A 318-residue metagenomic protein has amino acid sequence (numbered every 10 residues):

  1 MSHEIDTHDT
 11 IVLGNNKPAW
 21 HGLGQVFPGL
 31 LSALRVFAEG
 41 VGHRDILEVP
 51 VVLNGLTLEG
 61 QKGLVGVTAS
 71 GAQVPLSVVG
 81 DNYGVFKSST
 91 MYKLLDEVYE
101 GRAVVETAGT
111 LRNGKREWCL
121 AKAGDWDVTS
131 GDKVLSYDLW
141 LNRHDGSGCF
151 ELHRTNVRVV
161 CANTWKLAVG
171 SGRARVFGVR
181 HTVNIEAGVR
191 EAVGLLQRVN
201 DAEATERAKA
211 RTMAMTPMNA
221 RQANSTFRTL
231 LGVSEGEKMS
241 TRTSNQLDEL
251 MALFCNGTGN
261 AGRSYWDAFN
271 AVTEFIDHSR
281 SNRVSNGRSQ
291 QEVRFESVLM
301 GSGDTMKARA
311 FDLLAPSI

Functional and structural regions predicted by a protein language model:
M1-R112: N-terminal low-complexity, intrinsically disordered segments
M1-V49, D125-I318: Intrinsically disordered, low-complexity regions enriched in serine/threonine
G60, G114-K115, V134-L135: Short, well-ordered loop/turn elements at secondary-structure boundaries
L64, C119-A121, W140: Generic structural hydrophobic/aromatic packing signal, biased to beta-strands
E106-W126: Beta-rich nucleic-acid/ligand-interaction surfaces
